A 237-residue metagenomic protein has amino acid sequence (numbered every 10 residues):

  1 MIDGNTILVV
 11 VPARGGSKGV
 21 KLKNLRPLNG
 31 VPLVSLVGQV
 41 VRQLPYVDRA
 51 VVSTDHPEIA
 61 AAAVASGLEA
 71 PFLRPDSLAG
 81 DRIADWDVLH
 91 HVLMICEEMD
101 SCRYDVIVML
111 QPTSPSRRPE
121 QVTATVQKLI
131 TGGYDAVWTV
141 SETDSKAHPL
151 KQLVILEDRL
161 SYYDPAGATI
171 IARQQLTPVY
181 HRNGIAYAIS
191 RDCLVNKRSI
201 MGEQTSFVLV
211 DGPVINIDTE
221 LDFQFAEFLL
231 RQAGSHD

Functional and structural regions predicted by a protein language model:
M1-K21: N-terminal nucleotide-binding beta1-loop-alpha1 segment
L33-R49, A61-A62: A short, N-terminal amphipathic alpha-helix
V47, C102-Y104, G133-D135: Short, high-confidence coil segments that cap the C-terminus of an alpha-helix and link into the following beta-strand
A50-T54, T139-V140: Short internal beta-strands
P57-V106, R117, T123-Q127: Short phosphate-binding loop-to-helix
V108-L110: Short aromatic-hydrophobic micro-motifs that form the base-stacking/packing surface for donor nucleotide recognition
P115-V210: Conserved core of the sugar-phosphate nucleotidyltransferase
P213-D237: Hydrophobic helical membrane-anchoring modules
